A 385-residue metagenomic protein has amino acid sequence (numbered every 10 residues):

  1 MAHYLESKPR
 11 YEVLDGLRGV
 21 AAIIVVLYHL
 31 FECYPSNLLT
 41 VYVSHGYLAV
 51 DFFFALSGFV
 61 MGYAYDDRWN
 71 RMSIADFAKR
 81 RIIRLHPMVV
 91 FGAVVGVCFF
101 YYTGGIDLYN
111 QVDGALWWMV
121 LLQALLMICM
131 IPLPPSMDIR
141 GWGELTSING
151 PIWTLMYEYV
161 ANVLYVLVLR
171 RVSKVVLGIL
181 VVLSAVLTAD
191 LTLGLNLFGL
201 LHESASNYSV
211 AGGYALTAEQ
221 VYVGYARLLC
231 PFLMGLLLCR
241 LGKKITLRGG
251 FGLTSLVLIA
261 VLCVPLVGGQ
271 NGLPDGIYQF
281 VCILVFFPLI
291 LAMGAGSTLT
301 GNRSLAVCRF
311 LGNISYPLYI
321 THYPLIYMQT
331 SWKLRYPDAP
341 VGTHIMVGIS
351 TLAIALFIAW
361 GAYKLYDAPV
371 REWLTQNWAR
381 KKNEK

Functional and structural regions predicted by a protein language model:
M1-L14, V20-G46, G62-A75, L133-G143 (+4 more regions): Alpha-helical transmembrane segments in multi-pass integral membrane proteins
L14, D76-F77, L85, T154 (+1 more regions): Alpha-helical transmembrane segments and their helix-entry boundary regions
D51-F53, C230: His/acidic/aromatic-lined binding-pocket segments of jelly-roll/cupin-type domains and related regulatory beta-sandwich
F54-A64: Central hydrophobic cores of alpha-helical transmembrane segments in multi-pass inner-membrane proteins across all
V60, T154-V160, Y366: Acidic (Asp/Glu-rich) catalytic motifs at the cytosolic membrane interface
K79-G92, L169: Alpha-helical transmembrane segments of multi-pass membrane proteins
V89-Y159, T188-A218, C282-A295: Membrane-interface helix-loop-helix regions
N383-K385: Intrinsic disorder in cytosolic terminal tails and internal cytosolic loops of multi-pass membrane transporters
